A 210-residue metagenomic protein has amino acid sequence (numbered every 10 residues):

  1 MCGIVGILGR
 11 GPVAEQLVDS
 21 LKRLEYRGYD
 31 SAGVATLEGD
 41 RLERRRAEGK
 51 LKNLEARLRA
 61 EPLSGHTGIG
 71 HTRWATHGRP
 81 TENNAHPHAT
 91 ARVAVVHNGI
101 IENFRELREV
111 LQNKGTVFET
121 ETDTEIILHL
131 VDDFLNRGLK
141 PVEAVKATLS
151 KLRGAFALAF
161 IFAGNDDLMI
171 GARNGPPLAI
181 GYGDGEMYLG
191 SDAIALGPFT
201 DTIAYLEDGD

Functional and structural regions predicted by a protein language model:
M1-D210: Conserved short alpha-helical segments that host acidic/polar catalytic motifs at enzyme active sites
